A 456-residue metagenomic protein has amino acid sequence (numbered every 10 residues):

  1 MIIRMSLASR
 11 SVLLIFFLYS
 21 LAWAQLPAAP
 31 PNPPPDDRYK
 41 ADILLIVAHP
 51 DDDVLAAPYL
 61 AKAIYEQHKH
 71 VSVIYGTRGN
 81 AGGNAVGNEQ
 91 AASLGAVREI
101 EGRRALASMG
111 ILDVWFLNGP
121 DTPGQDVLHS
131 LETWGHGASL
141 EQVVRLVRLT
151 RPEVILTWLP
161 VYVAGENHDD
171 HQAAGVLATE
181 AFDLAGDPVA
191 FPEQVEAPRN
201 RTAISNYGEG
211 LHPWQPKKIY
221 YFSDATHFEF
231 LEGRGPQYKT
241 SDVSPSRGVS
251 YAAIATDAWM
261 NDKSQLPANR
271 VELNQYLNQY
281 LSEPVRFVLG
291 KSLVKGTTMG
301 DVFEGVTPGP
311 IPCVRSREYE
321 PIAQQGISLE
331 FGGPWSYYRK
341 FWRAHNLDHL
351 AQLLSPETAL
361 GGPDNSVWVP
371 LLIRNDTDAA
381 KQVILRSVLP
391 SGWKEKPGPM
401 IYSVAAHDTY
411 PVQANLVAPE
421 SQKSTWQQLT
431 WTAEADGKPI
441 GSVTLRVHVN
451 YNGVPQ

Functional and structural regions predicted by a protein language model:
R10-W23: Bacterial N-terminal signal peptides
Q25-I46, H129-S130, H136-N346: Metal-dependent de-N-acetylase/amidase catalytic core
Q25-T150, Q172, T179-D183: Active-site rim/loop-helix segments in enzyme catalytic domains that contact anionic ligands
D364-D378: Short beta-strand elements of extracellular/lumenal beta-sandwich folds
R374-G392, G398, A433: Short acidic, flexible loop segments centered on an aromatic residue
M400, D408-A414: Short strand-edge motifs at loop-to-beta-strand transitions and within beta-strands of extracellular beta-rich domains
S403-A405, V417-K423: Short, surface-exposed loop/turn segments at beta-strand-coil junctions that are enriched for proline with nearby
E420-P455: Terminal connector regions
